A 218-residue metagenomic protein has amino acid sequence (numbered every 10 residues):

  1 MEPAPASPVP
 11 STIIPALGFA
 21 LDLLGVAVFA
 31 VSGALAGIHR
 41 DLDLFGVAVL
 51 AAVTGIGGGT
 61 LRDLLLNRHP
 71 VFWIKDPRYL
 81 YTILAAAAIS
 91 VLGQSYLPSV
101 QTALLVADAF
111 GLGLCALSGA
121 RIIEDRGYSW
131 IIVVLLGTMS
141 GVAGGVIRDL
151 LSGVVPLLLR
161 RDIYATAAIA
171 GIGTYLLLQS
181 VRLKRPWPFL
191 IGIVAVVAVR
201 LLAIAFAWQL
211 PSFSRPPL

Functional and structural regions predicted by a protein language model:
M1-V53, T60-L218: Membrane-interface helix-loop junctions in multi-pass transporters/channels
